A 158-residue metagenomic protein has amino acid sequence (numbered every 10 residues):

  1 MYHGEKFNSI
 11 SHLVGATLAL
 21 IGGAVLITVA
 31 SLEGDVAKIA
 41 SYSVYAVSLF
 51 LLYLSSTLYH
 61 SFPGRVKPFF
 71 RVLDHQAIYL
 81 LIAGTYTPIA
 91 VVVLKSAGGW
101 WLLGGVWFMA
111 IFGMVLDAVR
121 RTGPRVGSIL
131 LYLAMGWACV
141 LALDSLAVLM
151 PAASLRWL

Functional and structural regions predicted by a protein language model:
M1-L158: Multi-pass alpha-helical transmembrane bundles in non-GPCR membrane proteins that perform intramembrane catalysis
